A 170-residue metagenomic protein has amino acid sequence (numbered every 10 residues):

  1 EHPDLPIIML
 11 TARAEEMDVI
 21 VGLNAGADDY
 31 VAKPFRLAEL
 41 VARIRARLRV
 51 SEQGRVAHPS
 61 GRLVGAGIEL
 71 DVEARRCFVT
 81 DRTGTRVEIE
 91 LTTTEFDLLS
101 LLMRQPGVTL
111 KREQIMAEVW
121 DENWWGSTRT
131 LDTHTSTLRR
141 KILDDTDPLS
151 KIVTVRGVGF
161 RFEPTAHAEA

Functional and structural regions predicted by a protein language model:
E1-V64, K141, A170: Basic, amphipathic DNA-recognition helix from helix-turn-helix-like DNA-binding domains
A12, V19, A25, E52 (+4 more regions): Short, conserved catalytic or interaction motifs in soluble domains
E16-V19, D29-Y30, V72, F96-L98 (+1 more regions): Generic detector of well-ordered alpha-helical packing
M17-I20, A38, E73, E113 (+1 more regions): Residues in well-ordered alpha-helical elements
L37-L40, I44, A74, L131 (+1 more regions): Heptad-repeat coiled-coil signal-transmission/dimerization helices
A46-T109, E113, F162-P164, A170: Short, Lys/Arg-enriched segments at the junction into DNA-binding effector domains of transcriptional regulators
D81-K151, V155-V158: Positively charged, aromatic-enriched patches within helix-turn-helix-type DNA-binding elements, predominantly
